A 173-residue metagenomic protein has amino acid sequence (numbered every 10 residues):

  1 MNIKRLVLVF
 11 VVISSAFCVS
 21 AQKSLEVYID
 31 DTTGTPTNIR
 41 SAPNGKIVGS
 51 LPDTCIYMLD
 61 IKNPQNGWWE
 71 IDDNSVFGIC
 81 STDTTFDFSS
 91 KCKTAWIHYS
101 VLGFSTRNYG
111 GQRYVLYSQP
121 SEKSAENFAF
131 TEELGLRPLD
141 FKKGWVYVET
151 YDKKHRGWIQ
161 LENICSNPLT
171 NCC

Functional and structural regions predicted by a protein language model:
M1, P64-Q65, C92, F141 (+1 more regions): Acidic, low-complexity intrinsically disordered regions
M1-I3, Q22: Generic cytosolic/nucleocytoplasmic N-terminal low-complexity/intrinsically disordered segments
I3-S15: Sec-dependent N-terminal signal peptides
V7, C55-I56, C92, I97 (+1 more regions): Short beta-strand-initiation
F17-A21: Sec/Tat signal peptide C-region and signal peptidase I cleavage site
K23-V27, K46-V48, D72-S121, A125 (+1 more regions): Boundary regions of SH3-family modules and the immediately adjacent low-complexity/disordered segments in eukaryotic
D31-W68, F104-G144: Beta-loop motif signature
